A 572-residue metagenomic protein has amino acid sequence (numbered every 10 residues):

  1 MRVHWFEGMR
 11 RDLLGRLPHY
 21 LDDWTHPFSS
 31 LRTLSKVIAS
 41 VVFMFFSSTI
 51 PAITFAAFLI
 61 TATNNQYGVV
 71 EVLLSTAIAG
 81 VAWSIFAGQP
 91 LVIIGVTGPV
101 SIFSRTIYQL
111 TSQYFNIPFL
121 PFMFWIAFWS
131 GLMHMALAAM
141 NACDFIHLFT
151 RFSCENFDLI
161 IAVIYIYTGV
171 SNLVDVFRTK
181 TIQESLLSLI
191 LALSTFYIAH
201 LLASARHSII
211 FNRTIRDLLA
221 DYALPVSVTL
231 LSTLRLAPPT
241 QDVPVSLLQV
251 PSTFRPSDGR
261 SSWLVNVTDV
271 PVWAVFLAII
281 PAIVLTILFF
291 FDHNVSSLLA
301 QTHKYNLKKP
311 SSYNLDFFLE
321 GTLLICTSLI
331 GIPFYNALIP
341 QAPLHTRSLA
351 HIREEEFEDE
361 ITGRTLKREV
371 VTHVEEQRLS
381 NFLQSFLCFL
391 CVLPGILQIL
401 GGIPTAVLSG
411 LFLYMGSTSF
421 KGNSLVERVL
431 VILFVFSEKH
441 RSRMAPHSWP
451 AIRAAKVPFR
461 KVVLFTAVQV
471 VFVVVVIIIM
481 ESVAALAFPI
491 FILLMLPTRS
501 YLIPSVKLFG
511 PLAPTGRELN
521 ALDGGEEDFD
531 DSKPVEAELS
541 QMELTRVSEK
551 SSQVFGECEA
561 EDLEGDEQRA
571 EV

Functional and structural regions predicted by a protein language model:
M1-V572: Transmembrane helical cores of multi-pass ion-transport proteins
